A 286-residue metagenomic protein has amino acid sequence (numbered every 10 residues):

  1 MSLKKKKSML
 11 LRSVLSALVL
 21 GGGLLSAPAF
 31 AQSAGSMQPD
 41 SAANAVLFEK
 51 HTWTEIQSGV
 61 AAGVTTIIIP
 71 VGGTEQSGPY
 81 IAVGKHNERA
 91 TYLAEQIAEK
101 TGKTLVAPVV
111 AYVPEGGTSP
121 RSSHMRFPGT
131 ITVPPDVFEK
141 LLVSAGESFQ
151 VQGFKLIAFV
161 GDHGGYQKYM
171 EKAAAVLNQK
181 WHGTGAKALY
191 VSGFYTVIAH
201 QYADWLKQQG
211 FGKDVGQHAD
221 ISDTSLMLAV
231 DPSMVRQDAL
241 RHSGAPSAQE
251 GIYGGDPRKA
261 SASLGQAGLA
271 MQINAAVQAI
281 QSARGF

Functional and structural regions predicted by a protein language model:
M1-L10: N-terminal secretory signal peptides that target proteins for export/translocation
R12-S13, G183: Short, surface-exposed loop and linker segments with low hydrophobicity and enrichment for Pro/Ser/Thr
S13-A27: Bacterial N-terminal signal peptides
A31-A158, D162-F286: Extended, histidine- and acidic-residue-enriched regions that form the cofactor-binding/catalytic faces
